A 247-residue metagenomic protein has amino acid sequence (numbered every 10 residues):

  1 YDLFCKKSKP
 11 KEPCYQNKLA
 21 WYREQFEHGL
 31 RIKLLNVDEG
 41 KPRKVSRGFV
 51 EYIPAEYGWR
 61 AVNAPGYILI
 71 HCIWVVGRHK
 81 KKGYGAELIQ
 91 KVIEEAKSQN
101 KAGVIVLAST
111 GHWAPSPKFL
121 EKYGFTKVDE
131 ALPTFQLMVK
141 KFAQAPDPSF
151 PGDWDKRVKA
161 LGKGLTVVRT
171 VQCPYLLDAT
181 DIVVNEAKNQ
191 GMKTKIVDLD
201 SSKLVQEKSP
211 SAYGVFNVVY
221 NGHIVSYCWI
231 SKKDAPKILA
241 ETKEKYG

Functional and structural regions predicted by a protein language model:
E12, P42-C72: Conserved acyl-donor/pantetheine-binding loop and adjacent beta-alpha core of acyl/acetyltransferases and related
A20-D38, V45-G48, L69, P210-A212: A short helix-loop-beta-strand connector motif used in the catalytic cores of GNAT acetyltransferases and, in some
V75, K81-A96: Conserved acetyl-CoA-binding loop-helix of GNAT-fold acetyltransferases
A96-G111: Conserved GNAT acetyl-CoA-binding A-motif
L107-A108, G124-V139: Conserved catalytic-core motifs of GNAT/GCN5-like acyltransferases
P133-R157: C-terminal "cap" of GNAT-fold acetyltransferases
W154-N189: Local sequence-structure signature of Cys/Sec-based thiol-disulfide redox active-site neighborhoods
N221-G247: Non-catalytic, surface beta->alpha helical segment in thiol-disulfide oxidoreductase systems
